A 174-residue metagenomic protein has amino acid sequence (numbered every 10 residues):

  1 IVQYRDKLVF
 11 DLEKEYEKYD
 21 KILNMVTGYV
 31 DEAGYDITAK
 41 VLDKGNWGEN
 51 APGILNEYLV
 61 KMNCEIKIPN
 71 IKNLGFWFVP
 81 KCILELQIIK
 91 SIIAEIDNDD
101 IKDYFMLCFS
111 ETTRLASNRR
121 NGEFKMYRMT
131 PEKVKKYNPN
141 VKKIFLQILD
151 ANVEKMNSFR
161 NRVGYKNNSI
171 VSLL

Functional and structural regions predicted by a protein language model:
I1-L174: Nucleic-acid modification enzymes, centered on SAM-dependent nucleic-acid methyltransferases
